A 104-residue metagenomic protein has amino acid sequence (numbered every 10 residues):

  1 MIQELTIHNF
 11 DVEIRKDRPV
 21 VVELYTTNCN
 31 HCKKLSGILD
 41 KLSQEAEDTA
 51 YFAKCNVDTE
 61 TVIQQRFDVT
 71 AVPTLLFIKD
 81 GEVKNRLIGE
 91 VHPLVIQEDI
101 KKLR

Functional and structural regions predicted by a protein language model:
M1-V12: N-terminal "domain-start" segment that seeds a small globular fold
V12-E13, I63-R66, D99: CheY-like receiver
R15-T27: Short active-site neighborhood of thiol/selenol oxidoreductases, capturing the structured segment around
K16-P19, S36-C55: Conserved helix-turn-beta segment immediately C-terminal to the redox Cys motif in thioredoxin-like folds
L24-I38: Conserved redox-active cysteine motifs that mediate thiol-disulfide chemistry, especially di-cysteine Cys-X(1-2)-Cys
T59-V62, L94: Short loop/turn elements that flank and shape the SAM/SAH-binding pocket of Class I
T61, F67-L76: Structural micro-motif
K79-R104: Non-catalytic, surface beta->alpha helical segment in thiol-disulfide oxidoreductase systems
